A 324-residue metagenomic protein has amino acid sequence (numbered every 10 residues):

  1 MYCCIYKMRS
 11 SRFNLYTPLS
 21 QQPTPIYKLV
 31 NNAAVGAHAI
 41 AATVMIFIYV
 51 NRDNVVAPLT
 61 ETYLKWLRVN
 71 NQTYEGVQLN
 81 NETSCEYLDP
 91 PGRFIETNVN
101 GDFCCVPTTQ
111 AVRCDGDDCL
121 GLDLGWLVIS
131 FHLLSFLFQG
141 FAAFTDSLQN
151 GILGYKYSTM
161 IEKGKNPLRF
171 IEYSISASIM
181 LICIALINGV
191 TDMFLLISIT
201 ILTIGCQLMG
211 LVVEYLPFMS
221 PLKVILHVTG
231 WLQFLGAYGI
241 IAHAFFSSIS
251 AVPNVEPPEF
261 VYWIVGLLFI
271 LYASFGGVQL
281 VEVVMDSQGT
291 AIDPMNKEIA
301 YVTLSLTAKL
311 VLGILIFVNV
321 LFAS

Functional and structural regions predicted by a protein language model:
M1-L19: Intrinsically disordered, low-complexity cytosolic terminal tails
N14-L168, I175-S324: Polytopic alpha-helical membrane-helix bundles and their juxtamembrane interface segments in multi-pass membrane
